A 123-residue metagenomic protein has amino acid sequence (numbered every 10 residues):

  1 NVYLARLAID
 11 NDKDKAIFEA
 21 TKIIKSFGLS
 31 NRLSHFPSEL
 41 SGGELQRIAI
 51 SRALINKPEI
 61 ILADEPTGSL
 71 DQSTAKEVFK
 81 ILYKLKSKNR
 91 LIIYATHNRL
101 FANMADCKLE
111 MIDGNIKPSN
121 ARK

Functional and structural regions predicted by a protein language model:
Y3, D14-N31: Conserved ABC ATPase "signature" region
H35, I55-N56, K88: Conserved signature/switch motifs of ABC ATPase nucleotide-binding domains
F36-L40, E44-Q46: Conserved ABC ATPase signature
I61-D64: Catalytic Walker B motif of ABC-type/P-loop ATPase nucleotide-binding domains
Q72-T74: Helix N-cap at the start of a conserved alpha-helix in ABC-type nucleotide-binding domains
K76-S87: Helical segment within the ABC ATPase nucleotide-binding domain
R90-A95: Conserved H-loop
